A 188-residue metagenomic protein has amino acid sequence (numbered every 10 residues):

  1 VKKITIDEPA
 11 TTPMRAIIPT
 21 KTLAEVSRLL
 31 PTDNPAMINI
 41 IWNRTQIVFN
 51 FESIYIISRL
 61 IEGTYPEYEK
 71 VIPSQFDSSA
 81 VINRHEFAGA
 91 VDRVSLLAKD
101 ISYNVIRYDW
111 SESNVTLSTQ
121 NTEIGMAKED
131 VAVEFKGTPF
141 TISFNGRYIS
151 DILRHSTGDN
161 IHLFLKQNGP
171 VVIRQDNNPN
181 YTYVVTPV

Functional and structural regions predicted by a protein language model:
V1, P9-I61, F76-V188: DNA polymerase processivity clamps
V71-Q75: Short hinge/gating elements
